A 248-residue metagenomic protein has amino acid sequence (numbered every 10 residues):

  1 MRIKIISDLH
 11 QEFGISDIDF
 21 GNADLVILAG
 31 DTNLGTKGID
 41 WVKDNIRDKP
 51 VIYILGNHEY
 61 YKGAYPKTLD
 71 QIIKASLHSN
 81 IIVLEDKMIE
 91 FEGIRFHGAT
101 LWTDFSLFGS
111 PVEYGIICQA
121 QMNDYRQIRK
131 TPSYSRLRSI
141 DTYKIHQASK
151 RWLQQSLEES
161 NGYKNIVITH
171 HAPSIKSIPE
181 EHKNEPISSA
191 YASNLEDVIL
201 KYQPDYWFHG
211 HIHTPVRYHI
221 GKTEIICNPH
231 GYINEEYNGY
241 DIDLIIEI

Functional and structural regions predicted by a protein language model:
M1-I54, E59-T68, K130-S135, S139: N-terminal active-site segment of His-dependent metallophosphoesterases
M1-K4, M88-G98, H219-E224: Beta-strand-turn-beta hairpins that frame and shape the catalytic cleft of phosphate-ester-processing enzymes
I5-S7, V26-D31, I52-N57, I82-D86 (+4 more regions): Active-site neighborhood of phospho(di)ester-bond hydrolases with catalytic His/Asp-centered motifs
H10-S16, N33-K37, H58-T68, M88-E90 (+4 more regions): Active-site environment of divalent metal-dependent phosphoester hydrolases
Y53-E59, A64-Y125: A basic- and aromatic-enriched beta-loop-alpha substructure that forms the phosphate/nucleotide- and DNA/RNA-contacting
S76-I81, W152-K164, V198-W207: A structural motif corresponding to the C-terminal end of an alpha-helix and its immediate exit/capping segment
S79, P179, E185-D205, I212-I248: Binuclear metal-dependent phosphoesterase catalytic core
H97-I166, H171-H182: Active-site-proximal loop/helix segment associated with metal-binding centers of metalloenzymes
